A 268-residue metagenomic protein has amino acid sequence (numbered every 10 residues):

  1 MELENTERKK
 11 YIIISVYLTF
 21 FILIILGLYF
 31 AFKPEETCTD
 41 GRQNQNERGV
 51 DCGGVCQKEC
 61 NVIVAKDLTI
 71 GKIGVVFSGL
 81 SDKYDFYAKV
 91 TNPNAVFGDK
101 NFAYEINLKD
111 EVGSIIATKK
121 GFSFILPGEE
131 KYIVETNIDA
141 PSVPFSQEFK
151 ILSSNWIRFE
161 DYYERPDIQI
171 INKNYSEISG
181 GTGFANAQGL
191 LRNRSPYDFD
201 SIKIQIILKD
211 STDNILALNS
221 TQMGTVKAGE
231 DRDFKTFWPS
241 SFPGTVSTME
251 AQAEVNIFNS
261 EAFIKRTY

Functional and structural regions predicted by a protein language model:
E2-E4, K9-V64: Cysteine-rich modules of extracellular adhesion/ECM and protease-associated proteins
F20, P34-E35, R42, R48-V50 (+2 more regions): A eukaryote-biased signal for short, well-structured alpha-helical docking elements
T37-Q43, G74-V75, T91-N94, N193: Short, recurring structural edge motifs at helix starts
I63-K119, D198-D200, I207: The feature marks the first
L68-V75, V90, A117-G121, V134 (+4 more regions): Short structured motifs
D82-F97, W156-L218: Surface-exposed interaction/gating patches
S114-S142, L216-P243: Intrinsically disordered, low-complexity Pro/Gly/Ser/Thr-rich segments with frequent PxxP/GP/PP motifs and embedded
I138-S179, L218, K235-Y268: Terminal connector regions
